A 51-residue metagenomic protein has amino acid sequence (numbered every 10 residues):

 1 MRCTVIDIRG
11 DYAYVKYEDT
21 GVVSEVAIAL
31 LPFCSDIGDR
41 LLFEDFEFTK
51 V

Functional and structural regions predicted by a protein language model:
M1-I8: Structural detector for short beta-strands of small beta-barrel domains
D11-V15: Short aromatic-glycine-enriched beta-strand elements
G21-L30: A short macromolecule-binding patch
F46-V51: Short, Lys/Arg- and Gly-enriched loop/turn segments at beta-strand edges
